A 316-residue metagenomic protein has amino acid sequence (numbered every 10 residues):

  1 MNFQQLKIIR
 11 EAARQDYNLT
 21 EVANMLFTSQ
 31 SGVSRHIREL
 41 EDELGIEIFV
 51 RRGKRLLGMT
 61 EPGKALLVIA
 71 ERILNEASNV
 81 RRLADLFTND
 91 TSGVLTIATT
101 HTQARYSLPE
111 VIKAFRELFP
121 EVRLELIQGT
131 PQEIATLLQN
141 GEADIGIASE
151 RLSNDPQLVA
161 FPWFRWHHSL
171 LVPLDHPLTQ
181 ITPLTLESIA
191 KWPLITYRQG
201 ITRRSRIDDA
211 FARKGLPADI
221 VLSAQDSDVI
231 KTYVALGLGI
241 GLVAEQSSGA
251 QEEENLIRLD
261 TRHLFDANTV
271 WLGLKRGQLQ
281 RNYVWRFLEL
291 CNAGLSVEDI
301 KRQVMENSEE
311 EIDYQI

Functional and structural regions predicted by a protein language model:
M1-S31, H36: N-terminal short secondary-structure element
E41-E61: A short LG(V/I)-centered, amphipathic sequence patch enriched for acidic residue(s) preceding the LG motif
E43-L44, L66-T88: Alpha-helical linker/hinge and terminal dimerization helices associated with HTH transcriptional regulators
T88, S92-N154, S223-A224: Central regulatory/effector-binding core of bacterial HTH transcription factors
L118, G129-W192, E245-Q251, D266: Acidic, Gly/Pro-rich loop/turn segments at junctions of secondary structure
T130-A143, S149, T202-I257, Y314-Q315: Hydrophobic hinge/microswitch elements
D155-W166, S188, D228-G277: Beta-alpha-beta core module
L178-T179, P193-K214, Q280-E289, L295-S308: Secondary-structure junction motif
